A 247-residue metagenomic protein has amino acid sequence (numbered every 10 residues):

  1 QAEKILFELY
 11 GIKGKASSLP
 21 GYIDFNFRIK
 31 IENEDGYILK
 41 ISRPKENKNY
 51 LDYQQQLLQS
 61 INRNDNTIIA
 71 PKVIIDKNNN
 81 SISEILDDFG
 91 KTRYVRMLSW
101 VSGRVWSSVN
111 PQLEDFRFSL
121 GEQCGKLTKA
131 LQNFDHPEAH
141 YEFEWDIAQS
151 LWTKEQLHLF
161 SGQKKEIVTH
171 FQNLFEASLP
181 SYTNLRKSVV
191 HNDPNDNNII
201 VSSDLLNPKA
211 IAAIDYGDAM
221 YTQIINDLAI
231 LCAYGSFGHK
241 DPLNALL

Functional and structural regions predicted by a protein language model:
Q1-A16, R63: Regulatory N- and C-terminal appendages and interdomain linkers associated with kinase/kinase-like NTP transferase
A2-E8, N133-H136, L151-N192, S202-L205 (+1 more regions): An alpha-helical support segment within catalytic cores of ATP-dependent transferases
A16-P20, K72-I75, E138-Y141: Short beta-strand
G21-F25, N78-S81: Short acidic/glycine-enriched loop/turn segments that link adjacent beta-strands
Y22-N33, I38, V73, E176-N226: Active-site acidic catalytic loop and adjacent metal/ATP-binding pocket of ATP-dependent phosphoryl transfer enzymes
E32-D135: ATP-binding pocket architecture of kinase catalytic cores
V109-Q163, K187: A cross-family kinase active-site recognition segment
I224-L247: Active-site activation/catalytic loop segments of kinase-like enzymes and analogous catalytic loops in related
